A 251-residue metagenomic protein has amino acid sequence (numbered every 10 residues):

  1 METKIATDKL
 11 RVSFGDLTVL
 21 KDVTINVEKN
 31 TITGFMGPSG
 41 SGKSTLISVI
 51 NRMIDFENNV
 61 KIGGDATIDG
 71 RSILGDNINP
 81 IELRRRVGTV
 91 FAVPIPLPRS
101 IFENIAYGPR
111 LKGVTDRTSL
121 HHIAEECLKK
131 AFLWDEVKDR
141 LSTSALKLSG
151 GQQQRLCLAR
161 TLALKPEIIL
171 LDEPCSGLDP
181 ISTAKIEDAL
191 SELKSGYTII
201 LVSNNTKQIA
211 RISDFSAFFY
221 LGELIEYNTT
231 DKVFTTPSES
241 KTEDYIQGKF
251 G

Functional and structural regions predicted by a protein language model:
M36-P38: The feature captures the beta-strand-to-loop junction immediately N-terminal to the Walker
N59-K61, S72-G88, L111, L193-S195 (+1 more regions): ABC ATPase NBD coupling module
R71-S72, T118-D139: Conserved ABC ATPase "signature" region
T143-L148, Q152: Conserved ABC ATPase signature
K165: Conserved catalytic motifs of ABC-family nucleotide-binding domains
I169-D172: Catalytic Walker B motif of ABC-type/P-loop ATPase nucleotide-binding domains
I209-R211: A short, surface-exposed alpha-helical micro-motif characterized by mixed small hydrophobic and charged/polar residues
